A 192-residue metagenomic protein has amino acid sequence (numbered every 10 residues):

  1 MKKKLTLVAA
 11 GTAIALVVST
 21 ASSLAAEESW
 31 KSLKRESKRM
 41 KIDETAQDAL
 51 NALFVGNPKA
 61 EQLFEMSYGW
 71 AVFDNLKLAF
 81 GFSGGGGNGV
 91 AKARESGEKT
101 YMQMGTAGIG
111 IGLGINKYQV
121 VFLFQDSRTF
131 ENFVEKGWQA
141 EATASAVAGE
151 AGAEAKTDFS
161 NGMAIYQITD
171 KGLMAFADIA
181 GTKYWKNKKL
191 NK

Functional and structural regions predicted by a protein language model:
M1-A10: Bacterial N-terminal signal peptides that target proteins for export
K4, V18, K77-F80: Exposed boundary/loop context
A15-S23: C-terminal segment of classical bacterial N-terminal signal peptides
A26-K192: Small-residue-enriched, tightly packed secondary-structure blocks
